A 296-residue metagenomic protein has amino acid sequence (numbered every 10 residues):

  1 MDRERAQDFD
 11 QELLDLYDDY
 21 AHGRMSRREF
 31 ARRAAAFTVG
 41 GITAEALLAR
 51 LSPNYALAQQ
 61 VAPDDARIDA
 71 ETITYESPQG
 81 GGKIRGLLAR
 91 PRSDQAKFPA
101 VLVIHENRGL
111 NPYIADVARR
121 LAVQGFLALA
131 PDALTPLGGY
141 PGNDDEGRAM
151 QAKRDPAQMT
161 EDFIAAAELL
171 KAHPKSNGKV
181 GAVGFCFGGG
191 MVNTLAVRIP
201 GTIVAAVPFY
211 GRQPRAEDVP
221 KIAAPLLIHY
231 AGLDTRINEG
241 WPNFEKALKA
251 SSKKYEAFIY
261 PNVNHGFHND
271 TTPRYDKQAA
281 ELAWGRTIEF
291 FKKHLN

Functional and structural regions predicted by a protein language model:
M1-E29: N-terminal secretory signal peptides
R27-P53: N-terminal export signals
Q59-A96: N-terminal cap/lid segment of alpha/beta-hydrolase-fold proteins
K97-E106: Short beta-strand element of the alpha/beta-hydrolase
R108, L134-A157, G266-T271: Cap/lid segment of the alpha/beta-hydrolase catalytic domain
Y113, A149-H173: Alpha/beta-hydrolase active-site loop
I164-A223: Primarily recognizes the serine-hydrolase "nucleophile elbow" in alpha/beta-hydrolase and SGNH/GDSL folds
I228-Y230: Short beta-strand/loop motif that positions the catalytic acidic residue of the alpha/beta-hydrolase fold
